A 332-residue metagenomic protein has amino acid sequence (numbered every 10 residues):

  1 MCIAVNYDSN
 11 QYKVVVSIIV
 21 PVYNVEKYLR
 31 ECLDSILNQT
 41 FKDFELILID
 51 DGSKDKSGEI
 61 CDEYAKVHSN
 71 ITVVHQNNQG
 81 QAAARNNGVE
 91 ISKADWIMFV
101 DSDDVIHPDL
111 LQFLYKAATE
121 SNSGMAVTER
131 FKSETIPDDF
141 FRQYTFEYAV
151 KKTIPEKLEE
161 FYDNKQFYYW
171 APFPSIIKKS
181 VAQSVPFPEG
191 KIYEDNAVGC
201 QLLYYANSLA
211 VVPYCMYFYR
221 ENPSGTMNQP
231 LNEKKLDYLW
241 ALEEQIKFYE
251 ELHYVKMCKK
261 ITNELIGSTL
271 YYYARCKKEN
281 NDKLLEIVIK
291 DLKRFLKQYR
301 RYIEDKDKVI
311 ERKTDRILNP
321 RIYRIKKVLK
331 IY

Functional and structural regions predicted by a protein language model:
M1-L37: N-proximal low-complexity "stem/linker" segments adjacent to membrane-targeting elements
S35, D50-I60: A conserved acidic beta->alpha catalytic loop
D43-G52, T72-N77, D101-S102: Short beta-strand/loop segment that forms part of the nucleotide-sugar
Q76-S92: Glycine-rich, basic loop-to-helix element that forms the pyrophosphate-binding segment of sugar-nucleotide handling
Q81, S102-L209, S224-E233: Donor-binding/catalytic cores of nucleotide-activated saccharide and glycerol-phosphate transferases/polymerases
I97: Short aromatic/hydrophobic "clamp" motif used to bind/position activated sugar donors
M216-N222, N228-K256, Y271, R275 (+1 more regions): Catalytic core of nucleotide-sugar-dependent glycosyltransferases
K278-Y332: Membrane-interface aromatic/basic loop that binds lipid-linked glycans or pyrophosphate carriers, typified by
